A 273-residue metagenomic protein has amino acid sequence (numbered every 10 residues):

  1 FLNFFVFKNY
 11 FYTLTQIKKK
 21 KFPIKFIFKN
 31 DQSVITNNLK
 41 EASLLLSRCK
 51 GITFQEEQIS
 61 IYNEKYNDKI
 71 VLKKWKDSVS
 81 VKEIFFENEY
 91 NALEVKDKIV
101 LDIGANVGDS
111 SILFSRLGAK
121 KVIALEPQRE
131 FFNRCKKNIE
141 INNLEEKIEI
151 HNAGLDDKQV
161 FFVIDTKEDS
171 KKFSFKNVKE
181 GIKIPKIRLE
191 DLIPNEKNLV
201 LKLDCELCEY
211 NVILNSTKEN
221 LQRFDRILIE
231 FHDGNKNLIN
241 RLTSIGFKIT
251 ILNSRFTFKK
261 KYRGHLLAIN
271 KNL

Functional and structural regions predicted by a protein language model:
F1-L273: Phosphate/nucleotide-binding beta-alpha loop and adjacent structural elements of enzyme active sites
